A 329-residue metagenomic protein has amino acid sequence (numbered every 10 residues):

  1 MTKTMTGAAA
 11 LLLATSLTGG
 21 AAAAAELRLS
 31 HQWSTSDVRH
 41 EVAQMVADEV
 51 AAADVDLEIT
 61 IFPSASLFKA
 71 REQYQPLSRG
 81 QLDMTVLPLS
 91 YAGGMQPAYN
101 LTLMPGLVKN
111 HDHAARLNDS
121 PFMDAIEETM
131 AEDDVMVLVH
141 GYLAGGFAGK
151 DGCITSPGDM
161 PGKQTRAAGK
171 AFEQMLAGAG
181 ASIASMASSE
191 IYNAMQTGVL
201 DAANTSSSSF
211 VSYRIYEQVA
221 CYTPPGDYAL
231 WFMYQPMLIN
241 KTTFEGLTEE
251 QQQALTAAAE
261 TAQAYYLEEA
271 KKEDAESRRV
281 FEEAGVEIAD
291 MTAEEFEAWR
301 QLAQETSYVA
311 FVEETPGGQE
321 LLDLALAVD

Functional and structural regions predicted by a protein language model:
M1-A9: Bacterial N-terminal signal peptides that target proteins for export
K3, T15-S16, E314: Compositionally biased, low-complexity repeat tracts
A8-T18: Bacterial N-terminal signal peptides
T18-A24: Sec/Tat signal peptide C-region and signal peptidase I cleavage site
A25-H113, F122-D329: N-terminal secretory/targeting leader peptides
